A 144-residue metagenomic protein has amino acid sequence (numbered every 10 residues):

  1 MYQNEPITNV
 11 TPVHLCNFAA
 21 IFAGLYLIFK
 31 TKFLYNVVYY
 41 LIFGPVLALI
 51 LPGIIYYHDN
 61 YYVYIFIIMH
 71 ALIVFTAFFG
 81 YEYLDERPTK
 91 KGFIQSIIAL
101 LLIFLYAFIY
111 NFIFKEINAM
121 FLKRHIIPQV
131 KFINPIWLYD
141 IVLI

Functional and structural regions predicted by a protein language model:
M1, L41-G53, L100-I109: Aromatic-anchored segments of alpha-helical transmembrane domains
Y2-V10, F29-K32, P52-Y64: Membrane-interface helix caps and helix-loop-helix hairpins in membrane proteins
T8-N17, I42-L47, E86-I98: Hydrophobic alpha-helical transmembrane segments
P12-F22, V38, I67-F75: Membrane-embedded alpha-helical segments of multi-pass membrane proteins, especially the transmembrane helices
F18-G24, G44-P52, V74-A77: Hydrophobic, membrane-inserted alpha-helices
A23, L72-K91: Alpha-helical transmembrane segments in multipass membrane proteins, preferentially the mid-helix core
I28-Y35, E82-I94: Membrane-interface helix-boundary motifs at transmembrane edges
Q95-I98, F112-I144: Membrane-interface transmembrane-helix boundary segments in multi-pass integral membrane proteins
